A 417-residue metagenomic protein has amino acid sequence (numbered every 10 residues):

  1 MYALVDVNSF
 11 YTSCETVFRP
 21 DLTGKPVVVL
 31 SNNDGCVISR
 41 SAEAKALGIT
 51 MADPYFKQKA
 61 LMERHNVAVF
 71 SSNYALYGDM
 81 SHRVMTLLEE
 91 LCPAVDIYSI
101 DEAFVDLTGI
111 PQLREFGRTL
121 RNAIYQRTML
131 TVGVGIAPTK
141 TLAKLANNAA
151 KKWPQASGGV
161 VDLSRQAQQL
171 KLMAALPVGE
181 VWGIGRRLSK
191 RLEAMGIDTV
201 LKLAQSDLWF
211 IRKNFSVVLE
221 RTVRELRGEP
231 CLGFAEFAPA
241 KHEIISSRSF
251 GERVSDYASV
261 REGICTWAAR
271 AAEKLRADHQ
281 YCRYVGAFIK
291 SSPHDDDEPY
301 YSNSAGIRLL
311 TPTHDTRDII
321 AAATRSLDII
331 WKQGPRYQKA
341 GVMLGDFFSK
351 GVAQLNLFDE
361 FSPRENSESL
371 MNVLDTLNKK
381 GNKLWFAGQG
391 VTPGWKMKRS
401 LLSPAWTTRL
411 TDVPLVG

Functional and structural regions predicted by a protein language model:
M1-R224, F234, E273, S362-G417: Gly/Gly-Pro- and Ser/Thr-rich, intrinsically disordered tail segments characteristic of DNA damage-repair and tolerance
K25, V132, R283-V285, A340 (+1 more regions): Change "...and in nucleic-acid phosphodiester-cleaving endonucleases..." to "...and in nucleic-acid processing enzymes
Y98-E102, A137-K140, Q280-Y284, P335-K339: Short Gly/Ser/Thr- and Asp/Glu-enriched loop/turn motifs at secondary-structure junctions
A103-T108, S304-L310, Q354-D359: Short, hydrophobic beta-strand segments
I110-P111, T139-A143, K290-D295, G345-K350: Short, internal active-site loops enriched in acidic
E180, K190-R336, V352: DNA-contacting surface of Y-family translesion DNA polymerases
I289, L344-D346, P393-K398: Amphipathic alpha-helical surface "interface" segments used for docking/oligomerization or membrane association within
T324-K379, W385-F386: C-terminal hydrophobic structural anchor segments that stabilize assembly/packing rather than catalytic chemistry
